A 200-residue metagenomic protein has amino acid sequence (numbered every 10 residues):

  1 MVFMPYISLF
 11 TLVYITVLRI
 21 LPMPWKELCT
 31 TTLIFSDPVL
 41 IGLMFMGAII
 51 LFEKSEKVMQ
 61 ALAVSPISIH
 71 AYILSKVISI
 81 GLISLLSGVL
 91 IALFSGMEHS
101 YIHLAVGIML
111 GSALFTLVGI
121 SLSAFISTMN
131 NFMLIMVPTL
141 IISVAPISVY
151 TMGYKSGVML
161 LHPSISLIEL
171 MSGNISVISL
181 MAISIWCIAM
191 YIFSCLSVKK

Functional and structural regions predicted by a protein language model:
M1-F45, L134-I147, A182-Y191: Hydrophobic alpha-helical transmembrane segments of multi-pass membrane transport/permease proteins
M1-V2, M109-A145: A structural motif at transmembrane helix-loop-helix junctions in multipass membrane proteins
K26-V64, I69-I91, I135-P138: Hydrophobic alpha-helical transmembrane segments of multi-pass membrane transport proteins
T31, V39-M44, L74-S75, H99-V106 (+2 more regions): Short alpha-helical transmembrane interface motifs in multi-pass membrane proteins
G42-M46, L90, L117-L122, P163 (+2 more regions): Hydrophobic/aromatic residues in alpha-helical transmembrane segments
I69, V77-S127: Alpha-helical transmembrane segments and their short interhelical loops
A145-S197: Terminal transmembrane helical anchor/hairpin motif
